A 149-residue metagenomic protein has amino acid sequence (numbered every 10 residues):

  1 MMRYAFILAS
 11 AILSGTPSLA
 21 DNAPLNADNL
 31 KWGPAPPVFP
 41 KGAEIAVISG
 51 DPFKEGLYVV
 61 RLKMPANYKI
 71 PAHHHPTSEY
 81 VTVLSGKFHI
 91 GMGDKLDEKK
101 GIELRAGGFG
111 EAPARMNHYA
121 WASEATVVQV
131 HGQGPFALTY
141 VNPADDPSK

Functional and structural regions predicted by a protein language model:
A5-G15: Bacterial N-terminal signal peptides
L19-Y58, G101, P143-K149: A short, N-terminal "cap"/entry segment at the start of jelly-roll beta-barrel domains of the cupin/DSBH fold
A23, K99, Y119-K149: Double-stranded beta-helix
F53, D94-R115: Short acidic-glycine-tyrosine-enriched beta hairpin
Y58-H75, A114: Conserved short histidine dyad/triad with adjacent acidic residue
P65-Y68, H75-K95: Glycine- and acidic-residue-biased ligand/ion/polar-headgroup-sensing regions
I70-A72, I90-G91, A112-P113, N117-S123: Short beta-strand His + acidic residue motifs that chelate non-heme Fe in jelly-roll/DSBH and cupin folds
